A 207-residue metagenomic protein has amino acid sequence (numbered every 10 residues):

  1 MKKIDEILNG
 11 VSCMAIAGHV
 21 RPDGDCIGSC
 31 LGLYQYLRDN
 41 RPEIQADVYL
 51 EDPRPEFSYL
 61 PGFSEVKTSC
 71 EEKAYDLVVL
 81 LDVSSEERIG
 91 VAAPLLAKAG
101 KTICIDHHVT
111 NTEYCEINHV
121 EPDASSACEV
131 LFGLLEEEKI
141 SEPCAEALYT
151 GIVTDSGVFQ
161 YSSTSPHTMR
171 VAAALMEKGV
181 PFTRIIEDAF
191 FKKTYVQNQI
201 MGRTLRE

Functional and structural regions predicted by a protein language model:
M1-A17, G32-R38, T112-E207: A structured phosphate/pyrophosphate-recognition subdomain
M14-A74: Anionic-ligand anchoring segments at beta-strand to alpha-helix junctions in alpha/beta enzyme folds, i.e., glycine
P22, C26, V83-S85, V109 (+1 more regions): Short, glycine/acidic-enriched loop or turn micro-motifs at the edges of active sites
D23, L33, F57, V79 (+3 more regions): Divalent metal-coordination and catalytic microenvironments
I27-L31, G90, S165: Conserved strand-to-helix beginnings and helix N-cap segments that scaffold or border functional pockets
P42-Q45, E71-A74, K98-K101, E137-E142: Short, glycine- and charge-enriched coil/turn segments that flank and shape catalytic ligand pockets
Y49-E51, L81, I105-H107, P122 (+1 more regions): Generic beta-sheet signal
P61-I117: Active-site cofactor/cluster-binding pocket
